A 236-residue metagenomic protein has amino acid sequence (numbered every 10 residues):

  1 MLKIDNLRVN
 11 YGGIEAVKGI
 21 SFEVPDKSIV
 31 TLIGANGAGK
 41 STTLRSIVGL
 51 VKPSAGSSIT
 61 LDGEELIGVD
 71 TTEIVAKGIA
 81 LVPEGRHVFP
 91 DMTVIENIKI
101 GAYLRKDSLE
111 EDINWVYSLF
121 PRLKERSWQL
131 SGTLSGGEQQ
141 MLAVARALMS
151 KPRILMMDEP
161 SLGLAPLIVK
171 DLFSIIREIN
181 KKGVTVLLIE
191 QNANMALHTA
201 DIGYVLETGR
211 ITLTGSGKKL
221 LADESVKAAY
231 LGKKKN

Functional and structural regions predicted by a protein language model:
M1-N236: Glycine-rich phosphate-binding loops of nucleotide-dependent enzymes
